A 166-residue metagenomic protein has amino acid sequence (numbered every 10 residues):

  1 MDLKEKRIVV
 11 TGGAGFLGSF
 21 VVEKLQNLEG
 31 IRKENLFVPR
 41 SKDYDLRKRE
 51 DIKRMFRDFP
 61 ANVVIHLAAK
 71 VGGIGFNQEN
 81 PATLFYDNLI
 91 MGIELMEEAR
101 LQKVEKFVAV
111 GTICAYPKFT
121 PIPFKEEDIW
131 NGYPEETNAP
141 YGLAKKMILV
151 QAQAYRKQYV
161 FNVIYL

Functional and structural regions predicted by a protein language model:
K6-Q26: N-terminal Rossmann NAD(P)H-binding glycine-rich loop of SDR-like oxidoreductase domains
T11, P39, V64-K70, F107-I113 (+1 more regions): SDR active-site strand-loop-helix element
L28-R54: Adenosine-cofactor binding site in Rossmann-like domains, unifying the SAM/SAH pocket of S-adenosylmethionine-dependent
R49-N88, E98-L101: NAD(P)H-binding glycine-rich loop region in Rossmannoid oxidoreductase-like domains and their noncatalytic homologs
L84-G92, V108, A144: Short alpha-helix in the Rossmann-fold core of NAD(P)-dependent oxidoreductases
I93-N138: Conserved Rossmann-fold NAD(P)-dependent oxidoreductase catalytic core, especially the SDR/UDP-sugar
K106, G111-T112, V150-L166: Conserved beta-loop-beta element that borders a ligand/cofactor-binding pocket
P140, A144-M147: Active-site helix of classical SDR
